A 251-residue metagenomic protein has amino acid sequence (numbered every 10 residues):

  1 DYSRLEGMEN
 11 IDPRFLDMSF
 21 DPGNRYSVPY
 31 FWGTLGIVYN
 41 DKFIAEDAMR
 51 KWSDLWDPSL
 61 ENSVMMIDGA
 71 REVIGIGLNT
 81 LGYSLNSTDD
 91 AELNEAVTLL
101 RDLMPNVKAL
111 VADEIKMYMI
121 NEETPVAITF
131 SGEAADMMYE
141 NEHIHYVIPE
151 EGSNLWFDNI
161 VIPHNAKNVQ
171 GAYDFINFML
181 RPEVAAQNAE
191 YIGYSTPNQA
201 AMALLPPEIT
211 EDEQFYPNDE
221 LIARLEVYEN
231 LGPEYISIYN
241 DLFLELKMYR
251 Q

Functional and structural regions predicted by a protein language model:
D1, D21-N24, N106, D136-I148 (+1 more regions): Ligand-binding "clamshell"
D1-E123: Extracytoplasmic ligand-binding site segments that recognize negatively charged/polar headgroups
G36-F43, N79-T80, W156-N168, I176 (+1 more regions): A bilobed periplasmic-binding-protein/Venus flytrap-type ligand-binding module shared by bacterial periplasmic
W52, I115-Y118, A134, A172 (+1 more regions): Short, hydrophobic alpha-helical packing/hinge segments within bilobed ligand-binding/sensory domains
L93-D102, E140-H164, T210: Periplasmic-binding protein-like
I120, V126-H143: A ligand-binding cleft/hinge motif common to bilobed small-molecule-binding domains
P163-A223: Mature extracytoplasmic/periplasmic domains
D219-Q251: Conserved C-terminal helix/tail region of periplasmic/extracytoplasmic solute-binding proteins
